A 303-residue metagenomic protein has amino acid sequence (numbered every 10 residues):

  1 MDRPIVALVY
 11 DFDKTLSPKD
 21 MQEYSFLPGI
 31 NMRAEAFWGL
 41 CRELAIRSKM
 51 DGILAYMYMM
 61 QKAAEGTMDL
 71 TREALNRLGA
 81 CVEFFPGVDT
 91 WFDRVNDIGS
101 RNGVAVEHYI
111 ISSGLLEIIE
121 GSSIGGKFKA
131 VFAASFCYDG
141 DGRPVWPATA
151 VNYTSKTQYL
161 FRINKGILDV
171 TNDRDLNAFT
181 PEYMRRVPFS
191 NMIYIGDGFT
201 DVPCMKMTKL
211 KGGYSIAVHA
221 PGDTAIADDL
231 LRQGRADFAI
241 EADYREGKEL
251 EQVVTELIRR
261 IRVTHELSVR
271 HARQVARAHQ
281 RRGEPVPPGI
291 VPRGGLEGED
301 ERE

Functional and structural regions predicted by a protein language model:
M1-G140, A236: Alpha-helical substrate-recognition element adjacent to the catalytic core
G79, E83-Y109, S113-E303: C-terminal cap/substrate-recognition subdomain and adjoining C-terminal extension of metal-dependent phosphatase-like
